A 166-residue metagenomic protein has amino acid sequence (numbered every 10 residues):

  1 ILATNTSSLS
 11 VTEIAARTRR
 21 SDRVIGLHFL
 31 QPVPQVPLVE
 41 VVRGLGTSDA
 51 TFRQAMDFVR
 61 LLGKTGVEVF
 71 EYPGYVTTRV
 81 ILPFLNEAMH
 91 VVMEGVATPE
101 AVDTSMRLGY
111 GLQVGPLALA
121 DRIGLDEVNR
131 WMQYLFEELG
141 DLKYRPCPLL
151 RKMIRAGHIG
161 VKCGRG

Functional and structural regions predicted by a protein language model:
L2-E71, Y75-R79: Rossmann-fold dinucleotide-binding core
A50-Q54, R60-E71, M89-E94, P99-G166: NAD(P)-dependent Rossmann-like dehydrogenase/reductase catalytic/cofactor-binding core
L85: Segments forming oxygen-rich coordination pockets for charged ligands
